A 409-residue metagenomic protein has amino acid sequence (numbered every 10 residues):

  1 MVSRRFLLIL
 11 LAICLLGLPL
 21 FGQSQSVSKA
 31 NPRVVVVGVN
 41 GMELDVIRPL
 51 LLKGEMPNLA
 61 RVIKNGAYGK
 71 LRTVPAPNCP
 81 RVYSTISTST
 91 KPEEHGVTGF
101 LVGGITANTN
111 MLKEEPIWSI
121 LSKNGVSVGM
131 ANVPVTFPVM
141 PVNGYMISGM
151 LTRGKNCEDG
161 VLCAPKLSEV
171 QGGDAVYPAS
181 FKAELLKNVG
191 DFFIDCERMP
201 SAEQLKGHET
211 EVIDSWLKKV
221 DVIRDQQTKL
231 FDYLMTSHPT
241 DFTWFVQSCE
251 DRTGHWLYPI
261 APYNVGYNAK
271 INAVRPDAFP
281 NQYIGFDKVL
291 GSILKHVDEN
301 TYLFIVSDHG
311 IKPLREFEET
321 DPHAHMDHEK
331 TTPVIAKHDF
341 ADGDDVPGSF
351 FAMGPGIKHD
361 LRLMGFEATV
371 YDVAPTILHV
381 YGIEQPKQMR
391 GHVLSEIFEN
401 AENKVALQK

Functional and structural regions predicted by a protein language model:
I9-P19: Bacterial N-terminal signal peptides
V27-K29, D45-I47, L217-P239, T243 (+2 more regions): A long, amphipathic alpha-helix that forms part of the scaffold/cap immediately adjacent to metal-dependent active
N31-E43, I47, V62, I86 (+6 more regions): Beta-strand elements within well-structured catalytic alpha/beta cores of enzymes that handle phosphate/sulfate esters
I47-I86, E93-E94, S127-A131: Short, structured active-site-proximal loop/turn typified by the sulfatase FGly-forming signature C/S-X-P-X-R
A60-K64, I117-N124, G291, E299 (+3 more regions): Non-catalytic, well-ordered alpha-helical segments in soluble enzyme domains
T90-K270: His/Asp/Glu-rich, glycine-adjacent segments that coordinate divalent cations and/or stabilize oxyanion chemistry on
N108-K113, D277-I284, V334-G348, H359-A374 (+1 more regions): A short beta-strand-to-alpha-helix junction
Y302, V306-M353, L407-Q408: Histidine-centered active-site microenvironments of extracellular/periplasmic hydrolases and transferases
